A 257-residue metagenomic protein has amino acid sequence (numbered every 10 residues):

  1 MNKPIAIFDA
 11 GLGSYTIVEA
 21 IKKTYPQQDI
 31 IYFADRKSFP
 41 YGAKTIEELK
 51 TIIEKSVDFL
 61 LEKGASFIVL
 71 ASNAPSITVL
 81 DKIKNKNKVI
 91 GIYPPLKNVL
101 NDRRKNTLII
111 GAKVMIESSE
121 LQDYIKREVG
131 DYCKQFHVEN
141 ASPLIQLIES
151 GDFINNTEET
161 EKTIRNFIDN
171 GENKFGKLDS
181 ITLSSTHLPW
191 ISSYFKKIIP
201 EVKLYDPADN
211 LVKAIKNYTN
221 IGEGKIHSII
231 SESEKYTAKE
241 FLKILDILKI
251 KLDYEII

Functional and structural regions predicted by a protein language model:
M1-I257: Non-catalytic structural scaffold of enzyme domains
